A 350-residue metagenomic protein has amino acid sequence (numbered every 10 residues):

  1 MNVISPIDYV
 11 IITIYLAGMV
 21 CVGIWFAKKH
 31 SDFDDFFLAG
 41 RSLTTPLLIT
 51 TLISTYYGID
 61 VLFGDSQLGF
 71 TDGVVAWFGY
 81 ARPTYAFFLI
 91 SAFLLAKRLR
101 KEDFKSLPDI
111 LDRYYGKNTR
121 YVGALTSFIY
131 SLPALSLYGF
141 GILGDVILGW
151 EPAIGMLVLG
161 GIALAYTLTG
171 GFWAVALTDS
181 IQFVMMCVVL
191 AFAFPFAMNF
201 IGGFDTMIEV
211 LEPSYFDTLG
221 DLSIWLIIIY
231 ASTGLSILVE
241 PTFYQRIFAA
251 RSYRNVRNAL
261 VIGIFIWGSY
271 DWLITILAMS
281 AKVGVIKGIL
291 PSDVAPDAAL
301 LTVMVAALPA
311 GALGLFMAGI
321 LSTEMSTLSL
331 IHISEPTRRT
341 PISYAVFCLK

Functional and structural regions predicted by a protein language model:
M1-L62, T167-G170, F183, V189-F192: Membrane-interface "cap" regions at the ends of multi-pass membrane proteins
Y9, L43-P46, Y114-Y121, L148-L157 (+3 more regions): Membrane-interfacial loop-to-helix junctions in multi-pass transporters
L16-M19, T55-Y56, T84-F88, F128 (+5 more regions): Residue-level recognition of pore/gate-forming positions within transmembrane alpha-helices of multi-pass
V22, F26-K29, S131-P133, L137 (+5 more regions): Hydrophobic alpha-helical segments and their helix-loop junctions in multi-pass secondary transporters
F37-D103, I228-S236, F243-I289, V305-E324: Membrane-interface helix-loop-helix modules in multi-pass membrane proteins
S54, A76-G170, I229-S236, S322-L330: Helix-loop-helix module between adjacent transmembrane segments
S329-A345: Residue-level detector of conserved catalytic or cofactor/ligand-binding positions in enzyme active sites
